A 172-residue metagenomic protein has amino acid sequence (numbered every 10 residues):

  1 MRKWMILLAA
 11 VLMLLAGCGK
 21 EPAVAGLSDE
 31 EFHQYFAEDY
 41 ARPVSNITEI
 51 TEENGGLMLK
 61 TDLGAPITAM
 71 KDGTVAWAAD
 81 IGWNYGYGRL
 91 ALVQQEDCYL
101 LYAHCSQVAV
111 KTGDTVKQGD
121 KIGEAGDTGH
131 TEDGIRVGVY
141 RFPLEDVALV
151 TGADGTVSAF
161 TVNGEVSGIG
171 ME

Functional and structural regions predicted by a protein language model:
M1-W4, G19: Positively charged n-region of N-terminal signal peptides that target proteins for export
W4-V11: Sec-dependent N-terminal signal peptides
L14-G17: C-terminal motif of bacterial Sec signal peptides marking the signal peptidase cleavage site
G19-R89, Q118, V162, V166-E172: Surface-exposed, glycine-biased beta-strand/turn segments
I50, A78-A79, V108, A125-T128: Residue-level recognition of beta-strand microenvironments
A69-A109, D133-R136: Zn2+-dependent peptidoglycan hydrolase active-site motif and core
D120, R136-E172: Acidic, glycine-rich catalytic/binding loops that coordinate metals and/or anionic ligands
